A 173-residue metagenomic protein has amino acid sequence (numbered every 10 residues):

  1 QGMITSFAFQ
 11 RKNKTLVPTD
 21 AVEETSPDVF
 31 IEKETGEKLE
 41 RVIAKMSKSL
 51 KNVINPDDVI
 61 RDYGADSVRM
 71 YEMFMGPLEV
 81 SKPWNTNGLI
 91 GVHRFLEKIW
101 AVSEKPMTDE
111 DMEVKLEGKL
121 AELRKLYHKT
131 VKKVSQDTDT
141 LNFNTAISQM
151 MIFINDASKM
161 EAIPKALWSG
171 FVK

Functional and structural regions predicted by a protein language model:
Q1-I4: Short, solvent-exposed turn/loop segments enriched in Gly/Ser/Thr/Pro and often Arg
A8, P56-K173: Helix-rich, typically C-terminal accessory recognition domains appended to large enzymatic cores
Q10-A65, E79-I90: Conserved phosphate-binding loops in nucleotide/dinucleotide-binding enzymes
